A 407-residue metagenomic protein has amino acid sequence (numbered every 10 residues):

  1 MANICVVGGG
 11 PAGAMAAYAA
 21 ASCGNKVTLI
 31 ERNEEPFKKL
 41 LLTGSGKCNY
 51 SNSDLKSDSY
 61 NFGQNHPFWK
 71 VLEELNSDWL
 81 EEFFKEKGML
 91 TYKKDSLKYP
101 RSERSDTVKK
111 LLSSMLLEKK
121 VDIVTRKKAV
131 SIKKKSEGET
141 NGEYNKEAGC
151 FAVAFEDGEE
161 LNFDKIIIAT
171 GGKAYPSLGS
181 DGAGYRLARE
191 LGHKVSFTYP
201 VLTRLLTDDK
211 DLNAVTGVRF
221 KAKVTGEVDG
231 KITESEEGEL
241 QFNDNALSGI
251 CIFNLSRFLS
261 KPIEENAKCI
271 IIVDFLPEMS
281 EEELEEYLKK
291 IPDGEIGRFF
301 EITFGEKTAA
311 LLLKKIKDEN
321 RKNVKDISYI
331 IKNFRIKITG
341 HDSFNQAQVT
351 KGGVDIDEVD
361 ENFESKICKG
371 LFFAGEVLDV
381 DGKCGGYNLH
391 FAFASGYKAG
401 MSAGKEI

Functional and structural regions predicted by a protein language model:
M1-A12: Beta1/beta-strand and adjacent pyrophosphate-binding region of the FAD-binding site in flavoprotein oxidoreductases
C5, A21-S45: Glycine-rich FAD pyrophosphate-binding loop
C5-V7, I30, A129, E160-P176 (+3 more regions): Short hydrophobic core segments
S22-C23, E35, K56, E73 (+7 more regions): Residue-level recognition of phosphate/Mg2+-coordinating polar/acidic sites in nucleotide-handling active sites
L41-K109: A conserved beta-strand/loop capping segment in the N-terminal third of enzymes that catalyze redox or closely related
T125-A148: A conserved short coil-to-beta-strand element within the FAD-binding core of flavoproteins
K165-D211: Glycine-rich loop(s) and the adjacent beta-strand/alpha-helix scaffold that form part
A174-L187, L191, D379-I407: A conserved FAD-binding loop/helix module that cradles the flavin
